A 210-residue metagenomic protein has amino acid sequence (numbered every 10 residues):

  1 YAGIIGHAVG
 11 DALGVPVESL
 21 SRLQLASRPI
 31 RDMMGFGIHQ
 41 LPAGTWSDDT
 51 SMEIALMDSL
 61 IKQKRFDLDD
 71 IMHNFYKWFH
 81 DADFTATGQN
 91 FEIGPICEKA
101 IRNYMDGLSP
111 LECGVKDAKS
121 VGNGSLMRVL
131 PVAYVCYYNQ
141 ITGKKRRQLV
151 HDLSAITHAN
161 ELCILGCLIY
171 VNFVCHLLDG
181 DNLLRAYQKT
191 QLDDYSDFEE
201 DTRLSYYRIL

Functional and structural regions predicted by a protein language model:
Y1-L210: Structured, active/binding-site neighborhoods that engage oxygen-rich ligands
